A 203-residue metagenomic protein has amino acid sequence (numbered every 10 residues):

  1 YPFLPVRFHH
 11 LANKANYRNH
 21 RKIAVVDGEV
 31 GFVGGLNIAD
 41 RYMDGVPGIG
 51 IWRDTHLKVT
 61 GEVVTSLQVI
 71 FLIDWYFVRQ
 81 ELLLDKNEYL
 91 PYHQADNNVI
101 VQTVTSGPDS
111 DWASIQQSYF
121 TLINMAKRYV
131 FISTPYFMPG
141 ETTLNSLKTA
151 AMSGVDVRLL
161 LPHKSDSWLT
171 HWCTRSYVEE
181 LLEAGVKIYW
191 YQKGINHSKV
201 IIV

Functional and structural regions predicted by a protein language model:
Y1-V203: Charged, low-complexity intrinsically disordered terminal segments
